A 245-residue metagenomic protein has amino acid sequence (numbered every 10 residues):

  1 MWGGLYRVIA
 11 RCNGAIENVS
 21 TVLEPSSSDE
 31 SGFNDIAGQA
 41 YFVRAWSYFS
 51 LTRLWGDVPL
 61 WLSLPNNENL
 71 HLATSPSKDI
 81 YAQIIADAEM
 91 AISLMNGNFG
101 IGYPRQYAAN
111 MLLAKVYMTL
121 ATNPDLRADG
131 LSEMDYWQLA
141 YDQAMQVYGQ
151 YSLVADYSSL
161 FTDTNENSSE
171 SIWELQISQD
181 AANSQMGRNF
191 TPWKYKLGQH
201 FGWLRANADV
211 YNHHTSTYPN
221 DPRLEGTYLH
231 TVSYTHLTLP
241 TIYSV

Functional and structural regions predicted by a protein language model:
M1, Y81, E89-M90, Y103-Y234: An aromatic- and glycine-enriched ligand-binding surface/loop that stacks and positions planar moieties
M1-W55, N69-H71, S75-A82, A88-I101: Conserved, well-structured interaction surfaces
E24, D57-L64, L94-G102, S152-S159: Glycine- and aromatic-rich loop/turn segments at beta-sheet edges
L51-L60, A181, V232-Y234: Proline-centered turn/helix-capping motifs that create local helix->coil transitions or kinks
D57-K78, N123-Q138: Short coil/linker segments at helix-helix boundaries
T235-T241: Conserved small/polar residues in nucleotide/adenosyl-binding loops
